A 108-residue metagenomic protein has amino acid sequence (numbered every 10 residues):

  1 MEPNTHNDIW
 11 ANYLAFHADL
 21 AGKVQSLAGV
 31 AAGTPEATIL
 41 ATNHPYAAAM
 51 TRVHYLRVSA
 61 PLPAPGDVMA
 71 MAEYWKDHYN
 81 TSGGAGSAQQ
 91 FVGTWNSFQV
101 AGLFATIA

Functional and structural regions predicted by a protein language model:
M1-S59: Peptidoglycan-targeting cell-wall enzymes and recognition modules
H17, S26, A31-P35, A64 (+3 more regions): Serine/threonine-rich low-complexity intrinsically disordered regions
A41-A49, P65-M69, A85: Short, amphipathic alpha-helical segments
H54-L62, Y79, G83: Sec/Tat-exported extracytoplasmic proteins
V68-A108: Long, amphipathic alpha-helical surface segments
